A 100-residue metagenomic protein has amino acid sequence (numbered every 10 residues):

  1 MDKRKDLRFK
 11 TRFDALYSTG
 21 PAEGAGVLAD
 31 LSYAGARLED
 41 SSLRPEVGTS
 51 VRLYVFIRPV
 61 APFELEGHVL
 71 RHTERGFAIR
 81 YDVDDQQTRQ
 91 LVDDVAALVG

Functional and structural regions predicted by a protein language model:
M1-Y33, V95-G100: N-terminal helix initiation/capping motif
D6, D40-P45, V60: Short, surface-exposed secondary-structure edge patches
F13-T19, T49-V60: Short conserved beta-strand and strand-loop elements enriched in small hydrophobics with frequent Asp/Gly
G26, L65-G67, I79: Small-residue-enriched segments and motifs
D30, V69-R71: A residue-level detector for short acidic-glycine micro-motifs
G35-E39, R75-Y81: A generic structural motif
P45-T49, Q87-Q90: Short, conserved charged micro-motifs
F77-G100: C-terminal output/interaction extensions
